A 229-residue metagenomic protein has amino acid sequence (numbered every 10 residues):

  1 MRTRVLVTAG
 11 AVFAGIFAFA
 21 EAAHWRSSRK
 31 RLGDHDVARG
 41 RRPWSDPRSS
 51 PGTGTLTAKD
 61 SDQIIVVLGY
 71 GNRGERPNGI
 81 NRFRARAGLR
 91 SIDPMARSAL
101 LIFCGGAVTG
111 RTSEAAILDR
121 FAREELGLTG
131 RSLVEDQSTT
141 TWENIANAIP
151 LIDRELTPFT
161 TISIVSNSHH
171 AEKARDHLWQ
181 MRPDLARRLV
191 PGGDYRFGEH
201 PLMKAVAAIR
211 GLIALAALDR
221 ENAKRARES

Functional and structural regions predicted by a protein language model:
M1-A11, P43-K59, K224-S229: Short, low-complexity, intrinsically disordered N-terminal peptides in bacterial proteins
R2-R26: Hydrophobic alpha-helical topogenic segments used for membrane insertion/localization
E21-G211: A structural signal for short, hydrophobic/glycine-enriched beta-strand patches
K204-S229: A structured, mid-to-C-terminal "fold-capping" secondary-structure block
